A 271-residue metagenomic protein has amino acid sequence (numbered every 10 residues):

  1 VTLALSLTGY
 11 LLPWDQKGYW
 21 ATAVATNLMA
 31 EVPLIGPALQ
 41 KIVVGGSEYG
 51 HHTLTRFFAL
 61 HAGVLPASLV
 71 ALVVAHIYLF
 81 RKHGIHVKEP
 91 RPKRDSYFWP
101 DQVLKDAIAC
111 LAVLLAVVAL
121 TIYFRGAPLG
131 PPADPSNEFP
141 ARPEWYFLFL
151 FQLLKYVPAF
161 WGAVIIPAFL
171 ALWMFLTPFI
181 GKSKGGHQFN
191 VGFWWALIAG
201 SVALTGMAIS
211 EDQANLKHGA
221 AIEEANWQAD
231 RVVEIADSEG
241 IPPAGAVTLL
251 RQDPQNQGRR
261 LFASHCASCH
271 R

Functional and structural regions predicted by a protein language model:
V1-E224: Membrane-embedded alpha-helical bundles of multi-pass integral membrane proteins
L176, G185, L250-P254, R271: General structural signal for secondary-structure boundaries
A220-D237: Short extracytoplasmic/periplasmic juxtamembrane "stem" segments immediately C-terminal to an N-terminal membrane anchor
V232-F262: Electrostatic cytochrome c docking/interface patches
R260-R271: C-type cytochrome heme c attachment motif
